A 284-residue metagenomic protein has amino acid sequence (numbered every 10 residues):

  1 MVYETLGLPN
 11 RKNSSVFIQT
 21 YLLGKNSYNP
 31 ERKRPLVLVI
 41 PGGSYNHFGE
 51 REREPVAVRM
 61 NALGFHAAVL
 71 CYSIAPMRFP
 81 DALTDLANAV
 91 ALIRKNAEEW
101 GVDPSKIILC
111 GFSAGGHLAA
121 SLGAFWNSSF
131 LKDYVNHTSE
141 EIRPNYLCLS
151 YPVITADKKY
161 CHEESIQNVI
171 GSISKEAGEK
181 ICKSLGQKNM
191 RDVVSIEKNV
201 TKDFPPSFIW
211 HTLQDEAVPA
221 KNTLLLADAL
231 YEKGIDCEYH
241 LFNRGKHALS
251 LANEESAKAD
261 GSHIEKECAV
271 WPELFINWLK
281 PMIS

Functional and structural regions predicted by a protein language model:
M1-R32, E265-E267: N-terminal cap/lid segment of alpha/beta-hydrolase-fold proteins
K33-G42: Short beta-strand element of the alpha/beta-hydrolase
F48-E50, V69-P104, E265-E267: Catalytic nucleophile-loop/oxyanion-hole region of alpha/beta-hydrolase and closely related hydrolase-like folds
A91-S165: Primarily recognizes the serine-hydrolase "nucleophile elbow" in alpha/beta-hydrolase and SGNH/GDSL folds
D157-N199, P205: Mobile cap/lid helix-loop segments that gate and shape the active-site cleft of serine hydrolases
D203, I209-H211, D215: Short beta-strand/loop motif that positions the catalytic acidic residue of the alpha/beta-hydrolase fold
W210, L224-S284: C-terminal catalytic histidine-bearing segment of alpha/beta-hydrolase fold enzymes
E216-L225: Conserved alpha/beta-hydrolase "acid-adjacent" motif
